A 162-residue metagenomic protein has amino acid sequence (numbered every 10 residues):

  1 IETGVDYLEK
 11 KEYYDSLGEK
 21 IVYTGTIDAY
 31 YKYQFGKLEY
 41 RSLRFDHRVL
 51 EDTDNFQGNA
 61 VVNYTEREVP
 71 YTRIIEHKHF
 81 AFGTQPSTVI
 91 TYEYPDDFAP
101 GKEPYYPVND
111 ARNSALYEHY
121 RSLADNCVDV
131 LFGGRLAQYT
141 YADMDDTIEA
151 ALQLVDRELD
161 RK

Functional and structural regions predicted by a protein language model:
I1-D15: A conserved short coil-to-beta-strand element within the FAD-binding core of flavoproteins
L8, D28-A29: Residue-level marker for beta-strand->alpha-helix junctions and adjacent short loops that shape enzyme
E19, A29-R161: C-terminal segments that line or cap access tunnels to active or ligand-binding sites in enzymes and enzyme-associated
T24-T26: Glycine-rich, N-terminal phosphate-binding loop of Rossmann-like dinucleotide-binding domains
